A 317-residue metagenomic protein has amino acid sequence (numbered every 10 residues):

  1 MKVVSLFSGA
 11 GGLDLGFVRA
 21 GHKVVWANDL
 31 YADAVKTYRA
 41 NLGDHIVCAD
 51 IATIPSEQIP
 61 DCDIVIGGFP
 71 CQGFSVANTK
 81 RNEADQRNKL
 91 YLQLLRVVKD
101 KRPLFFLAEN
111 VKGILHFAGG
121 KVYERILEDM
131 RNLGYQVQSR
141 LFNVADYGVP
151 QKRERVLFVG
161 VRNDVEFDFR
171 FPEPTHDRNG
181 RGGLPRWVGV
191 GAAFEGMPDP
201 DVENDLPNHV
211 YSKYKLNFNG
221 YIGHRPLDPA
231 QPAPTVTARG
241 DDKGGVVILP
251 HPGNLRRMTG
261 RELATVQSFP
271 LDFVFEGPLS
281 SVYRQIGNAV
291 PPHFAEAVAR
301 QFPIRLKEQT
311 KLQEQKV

Functional and structural regions predicted by a protein language model:
M1: Nucleotide donor/acceptor-binding cores
V4-F17, I51, D61-N78, F105-N110 (+5 more regions): Conserved proline-anchored active-site loop of SAM-dependent methyltransferases that bridges a beta-strand
V24-V25: Short beta-strand element of Class I
Y31-A32: Conserved SAM/SAH-binding beta-strand->alpha-helix loop
Y38-R39: Conserved SAM-binding loop
G43-D50: Conserved SAM-binding strand-loop segment of SAM-dependent methyltransferases
I54-I64, Q72-P229: Class I S-adenosyl-L-methionine
D199-V317: C-terminal target-recognition/interaction regions appended to catalytic cores
